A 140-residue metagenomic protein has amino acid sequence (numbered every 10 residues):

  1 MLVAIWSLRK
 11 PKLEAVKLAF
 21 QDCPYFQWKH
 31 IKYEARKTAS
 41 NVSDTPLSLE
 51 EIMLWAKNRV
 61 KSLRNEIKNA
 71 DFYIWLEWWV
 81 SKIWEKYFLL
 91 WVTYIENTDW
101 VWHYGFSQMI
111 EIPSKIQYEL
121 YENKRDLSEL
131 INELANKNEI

Functional and structural regions predicted by a protein language model:
M1-K68: N-terminal polybasic phosphate/anion-binding patch
D44-I140: Anionic-ligand binding patches
